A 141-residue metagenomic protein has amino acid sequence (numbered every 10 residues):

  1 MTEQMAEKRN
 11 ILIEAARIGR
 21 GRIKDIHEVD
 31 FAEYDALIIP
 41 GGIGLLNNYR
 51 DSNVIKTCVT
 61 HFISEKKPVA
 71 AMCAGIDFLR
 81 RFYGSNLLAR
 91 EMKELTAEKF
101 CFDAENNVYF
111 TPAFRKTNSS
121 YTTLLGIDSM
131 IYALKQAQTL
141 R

Functional and structural regions predicted by a protein language model:
E3-R141: Active-site-adjacent pocket-lining segments in enzyme domains
